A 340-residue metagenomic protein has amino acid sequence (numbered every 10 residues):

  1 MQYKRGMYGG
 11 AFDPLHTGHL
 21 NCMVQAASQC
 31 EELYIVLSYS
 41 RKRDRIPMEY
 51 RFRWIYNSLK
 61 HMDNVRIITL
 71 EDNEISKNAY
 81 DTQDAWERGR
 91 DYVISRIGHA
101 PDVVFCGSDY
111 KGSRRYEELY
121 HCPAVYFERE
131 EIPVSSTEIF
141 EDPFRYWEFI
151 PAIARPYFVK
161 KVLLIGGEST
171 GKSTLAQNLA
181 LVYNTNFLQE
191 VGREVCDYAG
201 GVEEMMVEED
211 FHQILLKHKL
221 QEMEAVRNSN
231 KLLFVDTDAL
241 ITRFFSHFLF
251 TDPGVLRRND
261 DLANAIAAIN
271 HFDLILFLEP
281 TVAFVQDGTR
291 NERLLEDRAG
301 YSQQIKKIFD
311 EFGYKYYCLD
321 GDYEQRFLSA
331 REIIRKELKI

Functional and structural regions predicted by a protein language model:
M1-V159: Nucleotidyltransferase catalytic core that binds NTPs
C22-A26, A176-V182, I214-L233, R257-F272: Short amphipathic alpha-helices and their capping/turn segments at secondary-structure boundaries
I139, F250-E324: A glycine- and Lys/Arg-enriched "phosphate-lid" helix/loop adjacent to the NTP-binding pocket of small-molecule kinases
L164: Hydrophobic anchor at the beta1->P-loop junction of P-loop NTPases
G167: P-loop (Walker A) phosphate-binding loop of NTP-binding proteins
K172: Conserved lysine of the Walker
Q177-M223: Conserved substrate/cofactor phosphate-moiety recognition/catalytic segment in nucleotide-dependent phosphotransferases
E203-G254: Conserved nucleotide-sensing/catalytic segment adjacent to the nucleotide-binding pocket in NTP-handling enzymes
